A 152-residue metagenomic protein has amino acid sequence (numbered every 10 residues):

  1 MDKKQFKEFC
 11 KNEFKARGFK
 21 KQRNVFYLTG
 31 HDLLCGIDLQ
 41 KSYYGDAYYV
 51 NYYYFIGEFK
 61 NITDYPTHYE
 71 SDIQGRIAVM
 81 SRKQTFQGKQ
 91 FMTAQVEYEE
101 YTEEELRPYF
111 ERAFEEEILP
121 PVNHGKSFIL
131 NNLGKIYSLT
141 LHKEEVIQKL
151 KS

Functional and structural regions predicted by a protein language model:
M1-F9, Y27-S152: Intrinsically disordered, low-complexity regulatory regions enriched in serine/threonine/proline and acidic residues
E13-V25: Short secondary-structure junctions
